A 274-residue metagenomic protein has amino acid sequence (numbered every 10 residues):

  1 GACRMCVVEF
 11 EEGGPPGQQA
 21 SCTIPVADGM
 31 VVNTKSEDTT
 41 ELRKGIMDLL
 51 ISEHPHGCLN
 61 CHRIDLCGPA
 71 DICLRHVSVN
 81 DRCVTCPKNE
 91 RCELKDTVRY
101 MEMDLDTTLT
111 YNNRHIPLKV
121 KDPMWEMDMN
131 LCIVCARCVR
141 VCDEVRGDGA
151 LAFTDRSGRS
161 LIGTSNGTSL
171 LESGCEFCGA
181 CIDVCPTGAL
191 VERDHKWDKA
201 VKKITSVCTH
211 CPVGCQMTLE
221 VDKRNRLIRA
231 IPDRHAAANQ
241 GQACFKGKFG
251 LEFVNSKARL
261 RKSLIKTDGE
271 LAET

Functional and structural regions predicted by a protein language model:
G1, E11-P15, G29-T274: N-terminal export/assembly segments and adjacent metallocofactor-ligating motifs of anaerobic energy-metabolism
C6: Acidic, glycine-enriched active-site microenvironments
S21-P25: Structured interaction patches on ligand/partner-binding surfaces of diverse proteins
